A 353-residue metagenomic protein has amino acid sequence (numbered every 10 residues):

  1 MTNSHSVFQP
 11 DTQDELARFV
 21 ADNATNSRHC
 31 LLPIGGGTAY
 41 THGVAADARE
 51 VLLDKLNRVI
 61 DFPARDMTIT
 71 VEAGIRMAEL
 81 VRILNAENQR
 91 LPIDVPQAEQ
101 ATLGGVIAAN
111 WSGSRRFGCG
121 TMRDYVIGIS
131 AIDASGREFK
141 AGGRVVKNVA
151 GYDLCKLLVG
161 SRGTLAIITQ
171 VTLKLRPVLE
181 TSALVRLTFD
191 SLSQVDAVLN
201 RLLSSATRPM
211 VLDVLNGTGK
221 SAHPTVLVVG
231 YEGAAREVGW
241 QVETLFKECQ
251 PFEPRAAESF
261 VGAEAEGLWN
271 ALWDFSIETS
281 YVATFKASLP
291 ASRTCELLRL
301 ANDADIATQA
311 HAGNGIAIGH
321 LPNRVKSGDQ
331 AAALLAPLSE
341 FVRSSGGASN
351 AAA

Functional and structural regions predicted by a protein language model:
M1-L31, L53-E99, I107, W111-R144 (+3 more regions): N-terminal glycine-rich flavin-associated loop
S4-H5, D66-T68, E180-L184, P224-V226 (+2 more regions): Short, solvent-exposed beta-strand edge segments and adjacent coil->beta transition regions
E15-R18, A78-E79, S193-A197, R236-E243 (+2 more regions): Short, conserved charged micro-motifs
C30, P92, R208-D213, A304-A310 (+1 more regions): A short linear hydrophobic-aromatic micro-motif
L32-T38: Glycine-rich beta-strand-to-loop/alpha-helix junction loops that act as flexible
G43-A46, D54, A98, P251-A353: Conserved glycine-rich FAD pyrophosphate-binding loop
A108, I127-Y281: C-terminal substrate-binding/cap subdomain adjacent to the FAD-binding core in PCMH-type and related FAD-linked
